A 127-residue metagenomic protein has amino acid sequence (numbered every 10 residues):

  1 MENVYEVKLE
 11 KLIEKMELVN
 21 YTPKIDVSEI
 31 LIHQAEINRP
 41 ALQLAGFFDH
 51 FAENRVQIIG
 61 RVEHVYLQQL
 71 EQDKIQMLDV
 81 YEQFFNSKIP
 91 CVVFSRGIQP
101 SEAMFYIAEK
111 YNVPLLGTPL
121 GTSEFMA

Functional and structural regions predicted by a protein language model:
M1-F85: Gly/Thr-rich phosphate-binding loop signature of adenosyl cofactor/nucleotide-binding cores
K88-A127: Charged, amphipathic alpha-helical linker segments immediately N-terminal to NTP-binding catalytic cores
